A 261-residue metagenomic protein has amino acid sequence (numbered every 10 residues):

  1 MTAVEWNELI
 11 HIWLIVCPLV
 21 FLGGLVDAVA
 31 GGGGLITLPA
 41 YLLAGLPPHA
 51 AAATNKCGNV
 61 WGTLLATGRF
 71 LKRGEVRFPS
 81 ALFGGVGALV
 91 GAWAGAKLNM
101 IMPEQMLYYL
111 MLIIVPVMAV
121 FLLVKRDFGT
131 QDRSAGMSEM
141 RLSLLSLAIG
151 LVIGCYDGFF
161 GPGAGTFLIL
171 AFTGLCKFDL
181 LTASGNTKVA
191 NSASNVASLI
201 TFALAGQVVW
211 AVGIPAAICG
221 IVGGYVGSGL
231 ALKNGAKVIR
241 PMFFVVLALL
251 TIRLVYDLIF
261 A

Functional and structural regions predicted by a protein language model:
T2-P47, R133-S184: Selected transmembrane alpha-helices and immediately adjacent juxtamembrane segments of polytopic inner-membrane
C17, F21, L25, K56 (+10 more regions): Residue-level signature of the transmembrane alpha-helical core of multi-pass small-molecule transporters
G24-L25, A40, T67-G68, W93-K97 (+5 more regions): Alpha-helical transmembrane segments of multipass membrane proteins
H49-A52, S184-K188: Small-residue hotspots at the loop-to-helix junctions and early N-terminal turns of transmembrane alpha-helices
A53-M106, I113, N195-V245: Selective hydrophobic functional segments
K56, M111-V115, A119, K188 (+2 more regions): Residues within membrane-spanning alpha-helices of integral membrane proteins, especially the hydrophobic core/packing
L65-E75, L112-S138, T251-A261: Transmembrane helix exit motif
G150-F160, S198-G206, G213, L250-A261: Hydrophobic alpha-helical transmembrane segments in multi-pass integral membrane proteins
